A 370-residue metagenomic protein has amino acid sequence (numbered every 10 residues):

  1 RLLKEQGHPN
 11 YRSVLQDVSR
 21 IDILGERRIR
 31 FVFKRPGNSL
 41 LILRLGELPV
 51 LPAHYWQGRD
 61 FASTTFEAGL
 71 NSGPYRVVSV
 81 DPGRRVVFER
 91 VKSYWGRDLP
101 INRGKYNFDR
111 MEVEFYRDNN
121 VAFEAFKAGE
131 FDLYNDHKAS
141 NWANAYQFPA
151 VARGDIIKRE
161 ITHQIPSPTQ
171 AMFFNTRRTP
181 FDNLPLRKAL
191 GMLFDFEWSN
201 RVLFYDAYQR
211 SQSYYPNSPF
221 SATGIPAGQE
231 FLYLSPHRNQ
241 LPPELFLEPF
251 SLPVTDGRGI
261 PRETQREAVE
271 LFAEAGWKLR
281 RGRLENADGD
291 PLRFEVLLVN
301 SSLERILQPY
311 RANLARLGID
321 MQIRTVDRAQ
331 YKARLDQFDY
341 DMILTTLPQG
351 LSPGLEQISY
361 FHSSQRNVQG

Functional and structural regions predicted by a protein language model:
L2-H8, P36-N38, S93, K127-F131 (+10 more regions): Sec-exported extracytoplasmic/periplasmic mature domains
Y11-W56, P74-D81, P226-H237: Surface-exposed binding/hinge segments that line and control ligand-binding clefts or catalytic entry sites
R20-I23, V78-E89, E114-R178, P185-A189 (+3 more regions): Extracellular/periplasmic solute-recognition and catalytic clefts
I29-F31, G73-R76, V86-V87, F108-F115 (+5 more regions): Short, well-ordered beta-strand elements
L45-K105, D109-E112, R117-V121, A128 (+1 more regions): Gly/Pro-rich hinge or "lid" segments in bacterial periplasmic/extracellular proteins
S63, Y94-Q147, K188, M192 (+3 more regions): Ligand-site clamp/hinge motif
E89, D182-A312: Append "and occasionally in soluble cytosolic enzymes with long acidic Gly/Pro-rich linkers
Y146-T169, N175, S213-N217, S221-N239 (+1 more regions): Acidic-aromatic pocket-rim loops
